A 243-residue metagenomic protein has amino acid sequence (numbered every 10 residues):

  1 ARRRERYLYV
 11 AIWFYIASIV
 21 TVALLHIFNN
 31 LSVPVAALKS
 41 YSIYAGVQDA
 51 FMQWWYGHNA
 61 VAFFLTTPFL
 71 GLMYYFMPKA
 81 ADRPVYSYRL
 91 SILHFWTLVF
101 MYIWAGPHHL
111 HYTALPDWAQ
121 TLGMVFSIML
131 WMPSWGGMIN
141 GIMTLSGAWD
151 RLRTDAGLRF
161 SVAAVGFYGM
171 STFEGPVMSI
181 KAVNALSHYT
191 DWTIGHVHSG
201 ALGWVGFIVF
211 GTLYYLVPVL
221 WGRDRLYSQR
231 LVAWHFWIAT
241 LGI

Functional and structural regions predicted by a protein language model:
A1-I12, L31-M52, T67-L93, H108-T121 (+3 more regions): Juxtamembrane membrane-water interface segments of multi-pass membrane proteins, especially cytoplasmic-side
A11-V33, T66, W96-W104, M132-P133 (+3 more regions): Alpha-helical transmembrane segments of multi-pass integral membrane proteins
W54-T67, T121-P133, G195-W204: Alpha-helical transmembrane segments of polytopic membrane proteins
W55, T172, T193-G195, A239: Short conserved micro-motifs on helix faces and helix-strand junctions that flank and scaffold key functional residues
L98-P133: N-terminal hydrophobic targeting segments
I142, H198, L241: Hydrophobic, well-ordered secondary-structure elements that form the walls of internal hydrophobic environments
